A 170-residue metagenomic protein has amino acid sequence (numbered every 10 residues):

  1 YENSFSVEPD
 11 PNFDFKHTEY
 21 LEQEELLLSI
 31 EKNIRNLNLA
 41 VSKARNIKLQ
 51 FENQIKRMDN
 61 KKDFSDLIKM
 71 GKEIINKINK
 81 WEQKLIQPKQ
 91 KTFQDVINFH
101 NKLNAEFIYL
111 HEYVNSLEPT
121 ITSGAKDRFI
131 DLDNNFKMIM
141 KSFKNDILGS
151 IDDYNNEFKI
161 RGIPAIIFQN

Functional and structural regions predicted by a protein language model:
E2-N36: Low-complexity, Pro/Ser/Thr- and charge-rich linker/hinge segments at domain boundaries
F5, P9, N33-N170: Mature extracytoplasmic or organellar-lumen-exposed domains after removal of signal/transit peptides
